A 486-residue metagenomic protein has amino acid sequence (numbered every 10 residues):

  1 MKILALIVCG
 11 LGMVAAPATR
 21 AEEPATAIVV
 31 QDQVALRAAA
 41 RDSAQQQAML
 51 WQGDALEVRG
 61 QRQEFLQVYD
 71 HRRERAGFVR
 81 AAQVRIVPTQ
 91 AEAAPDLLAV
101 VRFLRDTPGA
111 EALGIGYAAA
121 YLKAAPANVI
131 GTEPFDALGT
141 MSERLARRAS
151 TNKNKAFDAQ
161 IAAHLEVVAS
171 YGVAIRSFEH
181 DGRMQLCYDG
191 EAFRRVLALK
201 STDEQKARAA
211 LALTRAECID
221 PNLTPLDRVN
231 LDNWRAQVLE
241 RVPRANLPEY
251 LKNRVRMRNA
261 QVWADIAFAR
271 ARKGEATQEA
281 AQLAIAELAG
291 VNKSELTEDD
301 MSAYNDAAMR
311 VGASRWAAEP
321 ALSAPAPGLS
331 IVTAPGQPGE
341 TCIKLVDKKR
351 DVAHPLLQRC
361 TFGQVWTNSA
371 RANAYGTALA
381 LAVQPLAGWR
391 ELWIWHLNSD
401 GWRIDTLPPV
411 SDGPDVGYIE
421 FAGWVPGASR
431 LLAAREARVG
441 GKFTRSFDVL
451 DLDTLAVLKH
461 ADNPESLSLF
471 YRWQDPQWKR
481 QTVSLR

Functional and structural regions predicted by a protein language model:
A5-A15: Bacterial N-terminal signal peptides
E23-P24, Q31, A39-A40, Q45 (+3 more regions): Boundary regions of SH3-family modules and the immediately adjacent low-complexity/disordered segments in eukaryotic
A38-Q52, V58-Q61: SH3/SH3-like (including bacterial SH3b) beta-barrel domains that bind proline-rich motifs or cell-wall ligands
Q63-Q67: Short aromatic-glycine-enriched beta-strand elements
C187-L197, A210, P225-P243, K273-N292 (+1 more regions): Alpha-helical repeat scaffolds
L197-S201, A207-R254, Q384-I404, D412-G413: Alpha-helical adaptor scaffolds
L251-R486: Sequence signature of WD/YWTD-type beta-propeller architectures
